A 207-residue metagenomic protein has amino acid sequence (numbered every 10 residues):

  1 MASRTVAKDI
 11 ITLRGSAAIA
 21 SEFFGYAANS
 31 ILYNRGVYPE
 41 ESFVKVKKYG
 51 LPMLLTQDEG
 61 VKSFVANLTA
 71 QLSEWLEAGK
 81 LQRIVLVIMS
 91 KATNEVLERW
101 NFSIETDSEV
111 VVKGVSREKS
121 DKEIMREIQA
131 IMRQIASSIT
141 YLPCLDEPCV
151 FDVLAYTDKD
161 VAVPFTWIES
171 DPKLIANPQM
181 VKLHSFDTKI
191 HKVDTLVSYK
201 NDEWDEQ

Functional and structural regions predicted by a protein language model:
M1-Q57, K62, Q71-Q207: Long protein-protein interaction modules used by eukaryotic assembly/scaffold proteins
